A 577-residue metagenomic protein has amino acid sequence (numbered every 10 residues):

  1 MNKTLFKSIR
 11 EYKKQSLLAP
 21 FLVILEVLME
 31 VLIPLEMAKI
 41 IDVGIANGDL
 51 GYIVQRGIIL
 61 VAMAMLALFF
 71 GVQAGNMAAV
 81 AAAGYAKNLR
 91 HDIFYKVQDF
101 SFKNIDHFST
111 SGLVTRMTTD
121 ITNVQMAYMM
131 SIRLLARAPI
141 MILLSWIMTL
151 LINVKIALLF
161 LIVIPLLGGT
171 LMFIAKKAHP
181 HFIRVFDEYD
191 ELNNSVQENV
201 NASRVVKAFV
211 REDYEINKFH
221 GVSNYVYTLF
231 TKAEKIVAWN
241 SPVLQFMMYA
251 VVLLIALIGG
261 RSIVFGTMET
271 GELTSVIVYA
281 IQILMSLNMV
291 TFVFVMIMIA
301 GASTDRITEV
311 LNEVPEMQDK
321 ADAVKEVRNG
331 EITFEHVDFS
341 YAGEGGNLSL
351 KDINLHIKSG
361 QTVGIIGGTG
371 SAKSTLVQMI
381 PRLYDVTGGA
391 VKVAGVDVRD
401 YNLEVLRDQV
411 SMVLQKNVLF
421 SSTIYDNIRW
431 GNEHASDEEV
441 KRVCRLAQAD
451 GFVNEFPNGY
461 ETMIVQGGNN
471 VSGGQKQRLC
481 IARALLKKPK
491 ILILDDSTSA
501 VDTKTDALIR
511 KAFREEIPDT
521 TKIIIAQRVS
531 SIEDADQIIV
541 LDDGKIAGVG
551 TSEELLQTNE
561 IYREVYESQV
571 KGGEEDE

Functional and structural regions predicted by a protein language model:
M1-I33, M37, I45-L60, A74-A78 (+16 more regions): Membrane-integrated ABC transporters
N2, K14-L18, R90, T110-V114 (+8 more regions): Alpha-helical membrane-protein architecture signal
R10-K14, M77, D99-K103, T119-I132 (+7 more regions): An intracellular "coupling" helix at the cytosolic face of ABC transporter transmembrane type-1 domains
E11, Q15-L28, K39, L60-M63 (+3 more regions): Transmembrane helices of ABC transporter permease
F21-L22, M29-D42, L50, V54 (+12 more regions): Juxtamembrane helix-loop junctions of ABC transporter transmembrane domains
N47-G48, A83, H91-T115, T119-I121 (+6 more regions): Short intracellular "coupling" helices and adjacent cytoplasmic loop segments at the cytosolic face of multi-pass
G48-Q55, A62, L144, M148-I162 (+2 more regions): Helix-loop-helix
E326-E577: ABC-type nucleotide-binding domain
